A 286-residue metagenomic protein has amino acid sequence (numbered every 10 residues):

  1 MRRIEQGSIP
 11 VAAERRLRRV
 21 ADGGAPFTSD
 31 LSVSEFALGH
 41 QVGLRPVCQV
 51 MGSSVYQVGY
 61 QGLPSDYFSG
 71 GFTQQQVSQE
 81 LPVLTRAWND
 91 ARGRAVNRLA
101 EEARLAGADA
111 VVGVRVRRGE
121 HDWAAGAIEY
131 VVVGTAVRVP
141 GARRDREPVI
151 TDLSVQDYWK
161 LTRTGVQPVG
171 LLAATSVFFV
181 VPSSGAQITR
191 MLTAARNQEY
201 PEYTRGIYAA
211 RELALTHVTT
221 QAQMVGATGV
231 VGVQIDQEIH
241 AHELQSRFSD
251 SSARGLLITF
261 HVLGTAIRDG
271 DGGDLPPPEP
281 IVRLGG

Functional and structural regions predicted by a protein language model:
M1-L84, G126-Y203, S249-G286: Intrinsic disorder/low-complexity detector
R3, A95, R115-R118, A173-S184 (+2 more regions): Short flexible/disordered coil segments
A25-L31, D90-A91, V111-V116, P148-L153 (+2 more regions): A short linear-motif detector with a strong N-terminal bias
P64-Y67, G71-R115, M191-E238: Short, well-ordered alpha-helical segments
A87, A91, D122-I128: Short, well-structured alpha-helical patches and their helix-loop capping segments that border functional surfaces
A110-D122, G229-A241, Q245-T259, A266-I267: Short, conserved loop-to-beta-strand elements that form functional interface hotspots
